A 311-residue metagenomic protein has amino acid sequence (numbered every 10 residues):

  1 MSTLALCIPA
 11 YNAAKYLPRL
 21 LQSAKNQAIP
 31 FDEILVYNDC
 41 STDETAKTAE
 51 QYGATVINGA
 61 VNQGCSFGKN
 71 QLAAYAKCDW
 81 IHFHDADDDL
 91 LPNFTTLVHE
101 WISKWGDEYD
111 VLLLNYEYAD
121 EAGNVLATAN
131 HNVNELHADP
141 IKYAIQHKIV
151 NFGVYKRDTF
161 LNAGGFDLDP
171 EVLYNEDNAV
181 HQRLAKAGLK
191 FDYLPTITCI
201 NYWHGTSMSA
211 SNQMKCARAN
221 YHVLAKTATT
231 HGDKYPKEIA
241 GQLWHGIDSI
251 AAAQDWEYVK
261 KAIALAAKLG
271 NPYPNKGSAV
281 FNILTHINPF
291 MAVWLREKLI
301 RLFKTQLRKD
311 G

Functional and structural regions predicted by a protein language model:
A13-N26: Short, well-formed alpha-helical segments that are part of the catalytic scaffolds of diverse glycosyltransferases
Y16-P18, D43-Q51, D89, N93: Acidic helix N-cap motif at the loop->helix transition within catalytic regions of sugar-transfer enzymes
N38-K47, V61, D85: A conserved acidic beta->alpha catalytic loop
G59-A76: Glycine-rich, basic loop-to-helix element that forms the pyrophosphate-binding segment of sugar-nucleotide handling
I81: Short aromatic/hydrophobic "clamp" motif used to bind/position activated sugar donors
N93-L126: Conserved donor NDP-sugar-binding/catalytic core segment of glycosyltransferases
L136-M214: Conserved nucleotide-sugar donor-binding catalytic segment
T196-H204, S209-K237, W256-L269: Catalytic core of nucleotide-sugar-dependent glycosyltransferases
